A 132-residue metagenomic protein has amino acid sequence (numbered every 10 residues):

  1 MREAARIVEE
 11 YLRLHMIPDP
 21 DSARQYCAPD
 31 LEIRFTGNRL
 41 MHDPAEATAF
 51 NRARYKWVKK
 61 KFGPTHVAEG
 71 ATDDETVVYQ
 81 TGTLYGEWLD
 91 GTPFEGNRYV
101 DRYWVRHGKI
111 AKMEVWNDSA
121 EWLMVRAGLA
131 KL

Functional and structural regions predicted by a protein language model:
M1-P29, L129-L132: Short, low-complexity N-terminal intrinsically disordered segments enriched in polar/charged residues
R2, P20-T76: A solvent-exposed, acidic/Ser-Thr-rich amphipathic alpha-helical stretch
E32, T81-E87: Generic short beta-strand segments
K56-K59, Y85-E95: Short, cysteine-centered beta-strand-loop-beta hairpins and adjacent loop/turn segments enriched in charged/polar
F62-P64, F94-V100: Short, surface-exposed coil-to-beta transition loops
A71-E75, Y103-I110: Short, solvent-exposed coil/turn segments at beta-strand boundaries
Y79-T81, V100-R102, K112: Conserved hydrophobic/aromatic beta-strand scaffold that supports enzyme active sites
K112-L132: Low-complexity, intrinsically disordered terminal/linker segments enriched in charged and Gly/Pro repeats
